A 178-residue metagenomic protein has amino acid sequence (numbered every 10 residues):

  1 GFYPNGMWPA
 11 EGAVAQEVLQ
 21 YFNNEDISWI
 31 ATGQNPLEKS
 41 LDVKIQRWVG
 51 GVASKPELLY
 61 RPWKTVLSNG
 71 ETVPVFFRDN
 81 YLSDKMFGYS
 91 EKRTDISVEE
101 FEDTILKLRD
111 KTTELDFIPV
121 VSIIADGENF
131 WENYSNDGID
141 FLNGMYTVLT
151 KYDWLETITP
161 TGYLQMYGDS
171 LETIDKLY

Functional and structural regions predicted by a protein language model:
G1-V66, I118-V121, A125, N133: Gly/Pro-rich turn-and-neighbor structural signature
L19, M86-Y89, Y134-S135: A short secondary-structure junction signal
W48-Y81, E91-Y178: Active-site and substrate-binding clefts of carbohydrate-active enzymes
